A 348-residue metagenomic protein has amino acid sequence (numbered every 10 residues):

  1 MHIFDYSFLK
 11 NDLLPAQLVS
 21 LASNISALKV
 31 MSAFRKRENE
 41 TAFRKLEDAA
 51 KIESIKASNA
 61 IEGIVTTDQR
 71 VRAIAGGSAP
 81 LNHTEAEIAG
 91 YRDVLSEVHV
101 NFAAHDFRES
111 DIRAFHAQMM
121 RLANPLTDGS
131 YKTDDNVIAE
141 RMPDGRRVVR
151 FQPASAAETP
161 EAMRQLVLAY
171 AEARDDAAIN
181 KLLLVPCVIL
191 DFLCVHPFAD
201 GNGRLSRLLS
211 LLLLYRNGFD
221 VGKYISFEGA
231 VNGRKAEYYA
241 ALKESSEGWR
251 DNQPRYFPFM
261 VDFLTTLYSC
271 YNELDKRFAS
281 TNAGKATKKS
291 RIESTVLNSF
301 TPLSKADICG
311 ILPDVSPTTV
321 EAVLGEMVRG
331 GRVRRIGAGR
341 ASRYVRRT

Functional and structural regions predicted by a protein language model:
M1-T348: FIC/Doc superfamily catalytic core
